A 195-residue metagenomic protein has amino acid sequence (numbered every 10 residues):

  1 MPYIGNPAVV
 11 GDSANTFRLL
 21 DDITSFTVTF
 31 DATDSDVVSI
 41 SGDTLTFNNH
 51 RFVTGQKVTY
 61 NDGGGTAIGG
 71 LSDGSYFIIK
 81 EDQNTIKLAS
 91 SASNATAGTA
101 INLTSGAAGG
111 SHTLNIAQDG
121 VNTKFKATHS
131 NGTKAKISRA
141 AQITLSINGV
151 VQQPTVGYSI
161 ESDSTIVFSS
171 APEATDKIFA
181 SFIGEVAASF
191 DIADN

Functional and structural regions predicted by a protein language model:
Y3-N6, D12-N15, D21-I23, V28-I116 (+3 more regions): Small/polar beta-strand repeat architecture
T59, T144-S146: Beta-strand signatures of extracellular beta-sandwich domains
A117-I137, D194: Surface-exposed beta-strand/loop patches in extracellular or lumenal glycoproteins
A141-Q142, N195: Surface-exposed, low-helix, low-complexity loop/repeat segments of extracellular attachment proteins
G157-E161: Short beta-strand segments within Ig-like beta-sandwich modules, predominantly Fibronectin type-III
